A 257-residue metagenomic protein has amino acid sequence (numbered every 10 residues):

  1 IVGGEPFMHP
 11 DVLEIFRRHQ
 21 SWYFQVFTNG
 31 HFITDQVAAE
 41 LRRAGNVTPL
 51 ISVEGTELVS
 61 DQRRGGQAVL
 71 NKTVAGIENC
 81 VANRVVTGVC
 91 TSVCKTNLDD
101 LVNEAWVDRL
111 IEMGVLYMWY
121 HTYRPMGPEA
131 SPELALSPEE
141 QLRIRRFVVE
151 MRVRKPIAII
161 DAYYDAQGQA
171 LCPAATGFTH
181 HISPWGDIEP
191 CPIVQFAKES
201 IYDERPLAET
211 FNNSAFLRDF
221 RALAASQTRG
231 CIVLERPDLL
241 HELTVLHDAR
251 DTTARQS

Functional and structural regions predicted by a protein language model:
I1-E5, H9-H121: Radical SAM/AdoMet-radical enzyme domain recognition
T56, C94-T96, R124-P125, D187 (+1 more regions): Short, solvent-exposed loop/turn segments at secondary-structure junctions
S60-R63, L136, C172, K198-I201: Short clusters of hydrophobic/aromatic residues that line enzyme substrate/ligand-binding pockets
G66-Q67, A135-P138, L142, I201 (+1 more regions): Short, conserved loop/turn and helix-capping segments at secondary-structure boundaries that abut family-defining
V86, Y123-P190, L234-L239: A C-terminal junction/extension of Radical SAM enzymes
L116-M118, I157-I159, T228: Hydrophobic beta-strand segments of well-ordered beta-sheets in folded domains
I188, I193-S257: Flexible mid-to-C-terminal extensions adjoining Fe-S/redox cofactors in radical SAM and related proteins
